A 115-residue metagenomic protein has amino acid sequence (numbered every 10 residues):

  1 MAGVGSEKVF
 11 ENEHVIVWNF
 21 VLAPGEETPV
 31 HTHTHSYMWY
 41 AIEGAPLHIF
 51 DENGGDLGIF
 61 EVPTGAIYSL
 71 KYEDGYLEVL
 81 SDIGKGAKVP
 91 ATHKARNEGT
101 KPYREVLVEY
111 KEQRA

Functional and structural regions predicted by a protein language model:
A2-P29, H35-I42, E105-V108: A short glycine-rich, His/Asp/Glu-containing loop-to-beta-strand
F20, M38, G65-A66, T92-A95: Hydrophobic/aromatic beta-strand elements that line small-molecule binding cavities or substrate pockets in beta-rich
F20, T28-H33, I49-D51, G58-F60 (+2 more regions): Short histidine-centered beta-strand/loop micro-motifs that create catalytic or ligand/metal-coordination sites
T34-H35, V89-A91: Short, surface-exposed coil-to-beta transition loops
H35-N53, P63-A66, Y72-E73: Glycine- and acidic-residue-biased ligand/ion/polar-headgroup-sensing regions
L57-V89: Mid-chain, well-packed structural core segment of small domains
K85, K94-G99: Asparagine-centered strand-capping/turn motif at beta-strand->loop junctions
P90, K101-V106, Y110-K111: Flexible, surface-exposed loop/linker segments and immediately adjacent secondary-structure boundaries
